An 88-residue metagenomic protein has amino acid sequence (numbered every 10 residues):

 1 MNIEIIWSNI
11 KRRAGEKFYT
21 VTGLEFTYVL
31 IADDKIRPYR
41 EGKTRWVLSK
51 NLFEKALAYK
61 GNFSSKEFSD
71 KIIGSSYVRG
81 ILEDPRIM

Functional and structural regions predicted by a protein language model:
M1-M88: Intrinsically disordered, charged low-complexity linkers and terminal tails that flank or connect structured domains
